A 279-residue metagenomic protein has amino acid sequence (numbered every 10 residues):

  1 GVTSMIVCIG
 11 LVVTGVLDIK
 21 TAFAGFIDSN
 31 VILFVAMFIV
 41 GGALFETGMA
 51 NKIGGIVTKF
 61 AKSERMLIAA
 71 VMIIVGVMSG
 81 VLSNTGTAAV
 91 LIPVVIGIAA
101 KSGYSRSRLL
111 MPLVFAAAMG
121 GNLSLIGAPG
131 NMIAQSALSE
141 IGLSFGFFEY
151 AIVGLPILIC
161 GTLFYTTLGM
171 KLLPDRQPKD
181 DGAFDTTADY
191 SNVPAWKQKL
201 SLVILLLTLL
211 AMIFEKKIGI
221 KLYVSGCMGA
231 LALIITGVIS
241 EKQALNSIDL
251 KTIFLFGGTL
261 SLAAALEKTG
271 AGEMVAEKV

Functional and structural regions predicted by a protein language model:
G1, I74-N84, F115-I126, A211-K217: Transmembrane alpha-helix interface/packing and boundary motifs in multi-pass membrane proteins, characterized by
G1-L33, E149-E277: Hydrophobic transmembrane alpha-helices of multi-pass small-molecule transporters
V2-M5, V16-S105, S247-T252, F256-V279: Membrane-embedded alpha-helical segments and adjacent helix-loop junctions characteristic of multi-pass solute
V2-V7, N84-I92, M111-P112, L123-G127 (+1 more regions): Hydrophobic alpha-helical membrane segments of integral membrane proteins
T14, V31, V35-A36, A70-I74 (+5 more regions): Membrane-embedded alpha-helical core segments of multi-pass
S102-F115, G120-I133, A137-A188: Juxtamembrane and boundary regions of transmembrane helices in multi-pass small-molecule transporters and channels
